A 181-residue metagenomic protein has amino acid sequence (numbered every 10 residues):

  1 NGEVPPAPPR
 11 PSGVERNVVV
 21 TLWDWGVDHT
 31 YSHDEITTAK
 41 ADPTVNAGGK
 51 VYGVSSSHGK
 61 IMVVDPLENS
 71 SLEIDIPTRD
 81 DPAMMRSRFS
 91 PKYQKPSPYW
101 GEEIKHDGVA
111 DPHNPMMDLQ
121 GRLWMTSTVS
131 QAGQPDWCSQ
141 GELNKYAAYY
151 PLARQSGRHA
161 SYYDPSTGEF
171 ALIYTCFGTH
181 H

Functional and structural regions predicted by a protein language model:
A7-Y31, S71-D107, Y149-H181: Surface-exposed loop and turn segments in beta-propeller and other repeat-based domains that flank or scaffold
W23-A47, E102-Q120, H181: Structural signature of eukaryotic scaffold interfaces centered on beta-propeller domains
G49, G59, A110, S156-A160: Repetitive beta-architecture junctions, highlighting loop-to-beta-strand starts across blade-like repeats
K50-V54, M62, R122-T126: Conserved beta-propeller blade signature
G53, M125-G157: Short, conserved, GDST-rich strand-edge loop motifs in beta-rich repeat architectures
S57, L67, V129-Q131: Residue-level signature of beta-propeller blades and closely related beta-rich strand-turn architectures in secreted
M62-L67, I74, D136, S161-Y163: Hydrophobic/aromatic beta-strand positions that recur at structurally equivalent sites within the blades
